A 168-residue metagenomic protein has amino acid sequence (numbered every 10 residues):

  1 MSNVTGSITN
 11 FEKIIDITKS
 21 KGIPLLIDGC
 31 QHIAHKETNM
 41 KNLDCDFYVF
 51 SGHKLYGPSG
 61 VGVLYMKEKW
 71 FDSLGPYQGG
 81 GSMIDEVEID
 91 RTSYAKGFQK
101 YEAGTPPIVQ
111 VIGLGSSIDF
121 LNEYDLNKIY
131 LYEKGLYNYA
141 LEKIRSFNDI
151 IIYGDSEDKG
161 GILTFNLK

Functional and structural regions predicted by a protein language model:
M1-K168: Pyridoxal 5′-phosphate
